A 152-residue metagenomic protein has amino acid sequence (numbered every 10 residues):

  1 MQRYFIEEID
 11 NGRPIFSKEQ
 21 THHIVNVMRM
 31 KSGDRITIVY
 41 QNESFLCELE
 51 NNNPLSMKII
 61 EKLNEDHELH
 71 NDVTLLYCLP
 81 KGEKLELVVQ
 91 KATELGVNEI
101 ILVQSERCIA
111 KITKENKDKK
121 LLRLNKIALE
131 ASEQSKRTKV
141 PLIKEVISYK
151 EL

Functional and structural regions predicted by a protein language model:
M1-E65, K117: N-terminal positively charged helical leader segments and presequences
D66-L152: RNA substrate-binding interface of SAM-dependent RNA methyltransferases
